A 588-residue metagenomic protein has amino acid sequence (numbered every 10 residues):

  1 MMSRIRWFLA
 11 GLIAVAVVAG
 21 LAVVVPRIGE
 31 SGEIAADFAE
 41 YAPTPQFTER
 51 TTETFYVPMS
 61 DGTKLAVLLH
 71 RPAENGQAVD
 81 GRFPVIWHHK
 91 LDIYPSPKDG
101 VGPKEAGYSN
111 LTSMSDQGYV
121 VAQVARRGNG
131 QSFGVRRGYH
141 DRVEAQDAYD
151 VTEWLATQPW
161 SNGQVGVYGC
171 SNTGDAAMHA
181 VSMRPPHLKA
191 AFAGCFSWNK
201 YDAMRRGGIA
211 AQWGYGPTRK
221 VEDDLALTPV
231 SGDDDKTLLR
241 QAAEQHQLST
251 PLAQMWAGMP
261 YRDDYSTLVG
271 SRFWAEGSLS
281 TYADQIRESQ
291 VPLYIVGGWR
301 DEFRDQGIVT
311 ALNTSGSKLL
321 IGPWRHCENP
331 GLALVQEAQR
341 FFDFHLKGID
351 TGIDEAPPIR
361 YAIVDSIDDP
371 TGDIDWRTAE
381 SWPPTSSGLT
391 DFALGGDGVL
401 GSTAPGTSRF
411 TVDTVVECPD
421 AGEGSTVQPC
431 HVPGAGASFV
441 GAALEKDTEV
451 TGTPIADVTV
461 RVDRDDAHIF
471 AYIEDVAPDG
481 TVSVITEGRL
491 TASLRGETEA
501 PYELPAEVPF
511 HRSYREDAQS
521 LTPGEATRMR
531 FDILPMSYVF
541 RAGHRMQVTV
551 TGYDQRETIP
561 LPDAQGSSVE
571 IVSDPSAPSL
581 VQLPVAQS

Functional and structural regions predicted by a protein language model:
M2-P26: Secretory targeting and sorting signals
A39-G81, L444-K446: N-terminal cap/lid segment of alpha/beta-hydrolase-fold proteins
G76-A156, A477, Q555: Cap/lid segment of the alpha/beta-hydrolase catalytic domain
K104-Y108, D116, H179-E288: Accessory cap/linker subdomain of secreted extracellular hydrolases
P159-S171: Alpha/beta-hydrolase fold nucleophile elbow
G169-H179: Glycine-rich nucleophile elbow surrounding the catalytic serine of serine-hydrolase chemistry
S289, Y294-G297: Short beta-strand/loop motif that positions the catalytic acidic residue of the alpha/beta-hydrolase fold
N329-S588: C-terminal, loop-rich substrate-recognition/catalytic regions characterized by aromatic stacking residues
